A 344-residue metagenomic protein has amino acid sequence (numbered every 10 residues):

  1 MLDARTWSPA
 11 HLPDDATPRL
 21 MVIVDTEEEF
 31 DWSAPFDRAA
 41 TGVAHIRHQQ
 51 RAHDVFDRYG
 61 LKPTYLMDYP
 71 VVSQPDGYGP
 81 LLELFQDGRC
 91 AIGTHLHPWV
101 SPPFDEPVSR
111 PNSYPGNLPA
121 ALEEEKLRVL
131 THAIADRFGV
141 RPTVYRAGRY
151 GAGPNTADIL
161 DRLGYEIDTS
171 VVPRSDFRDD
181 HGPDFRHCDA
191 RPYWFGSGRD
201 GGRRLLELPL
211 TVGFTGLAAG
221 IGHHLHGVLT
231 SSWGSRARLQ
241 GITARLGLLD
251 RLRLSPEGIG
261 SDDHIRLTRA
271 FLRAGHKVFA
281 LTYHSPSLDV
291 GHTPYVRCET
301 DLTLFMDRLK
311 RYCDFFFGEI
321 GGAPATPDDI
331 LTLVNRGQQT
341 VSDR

Functional and structural regions predicted by a protein language model:
L2-D87, E319: Active-site beta->alpha N-cap acidic-glycine motif
D3-W7, A147-A274: Active-site-adjacent pocket scaffolds in enzyme catalytic domains
A16-L20, D57-P63, D87-I92, G139-T143 (+3 more regions): Short, well-ordered coil/turn segments that N-cap beta-strands
D25, H95, Y145, L160 (+3 more regions): Conserved, mostly hydrophobic/aromatic
W32-D37, F104-N117, G291-R297: Surface-exposed, active-site-proximal loop segments in enzymatic domains
Q49-H53, Y78-L82, L127-T131, A157 (+2 more regions): Generic structural signal for well-ordered alpha-helices, preferentially at hydrophobic/aromatic core positions
Y69-G151, R203, F214-L217, S285-P286: Metal-dependent polysaccharide deacetylase catalytic core of the NodB/CE4 family, i.e., the active-site-bearing domain
L239-R344: C-terminal domain-boundary segment and adjacent tail
